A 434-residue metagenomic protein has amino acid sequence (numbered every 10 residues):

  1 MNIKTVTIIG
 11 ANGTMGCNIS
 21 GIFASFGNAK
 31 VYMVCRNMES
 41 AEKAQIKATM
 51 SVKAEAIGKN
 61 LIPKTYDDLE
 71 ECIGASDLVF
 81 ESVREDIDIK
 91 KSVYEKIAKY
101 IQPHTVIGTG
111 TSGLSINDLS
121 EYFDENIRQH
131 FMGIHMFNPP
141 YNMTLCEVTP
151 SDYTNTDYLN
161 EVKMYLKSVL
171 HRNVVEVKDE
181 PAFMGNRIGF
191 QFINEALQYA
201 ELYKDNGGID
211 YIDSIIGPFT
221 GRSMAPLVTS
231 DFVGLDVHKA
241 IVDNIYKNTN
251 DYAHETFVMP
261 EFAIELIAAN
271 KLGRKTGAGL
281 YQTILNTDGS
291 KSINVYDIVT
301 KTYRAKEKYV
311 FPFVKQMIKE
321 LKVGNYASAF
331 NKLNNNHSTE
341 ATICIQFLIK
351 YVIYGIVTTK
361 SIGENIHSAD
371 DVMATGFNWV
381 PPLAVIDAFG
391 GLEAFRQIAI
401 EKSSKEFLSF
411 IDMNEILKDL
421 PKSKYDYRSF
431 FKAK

Functional and structural regions predicted by a protein language model:
M1-K434: N-terminal glycine-rich phosphate-binding loop for ADP-containing cofactors
